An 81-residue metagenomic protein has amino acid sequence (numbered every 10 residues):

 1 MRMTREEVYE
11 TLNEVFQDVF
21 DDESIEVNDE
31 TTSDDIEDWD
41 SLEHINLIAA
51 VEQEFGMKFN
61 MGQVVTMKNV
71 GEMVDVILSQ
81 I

Functional and structural regions predicted by a protein language model:
R2-W39, E43-A49, Q53-I81: Phosphopantetheine-dependent thiolation modules in NRPS/PKS and related acyl-activating systems
